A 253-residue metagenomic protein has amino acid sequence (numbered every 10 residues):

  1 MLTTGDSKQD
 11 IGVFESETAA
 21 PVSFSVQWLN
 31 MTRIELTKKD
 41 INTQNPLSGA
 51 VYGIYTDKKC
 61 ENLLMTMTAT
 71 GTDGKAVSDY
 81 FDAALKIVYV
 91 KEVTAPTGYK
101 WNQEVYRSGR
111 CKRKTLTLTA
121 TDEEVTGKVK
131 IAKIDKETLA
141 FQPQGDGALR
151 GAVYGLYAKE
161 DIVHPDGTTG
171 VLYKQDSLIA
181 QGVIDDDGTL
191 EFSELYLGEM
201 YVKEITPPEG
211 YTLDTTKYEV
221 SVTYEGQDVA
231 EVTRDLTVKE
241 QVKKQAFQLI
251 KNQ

Functional and structural regions predicted by a protein language model:
M1-Q253: Solvent-exposed loop/turn and edge beta-strand elements of beta-rich ligand-binding domains
